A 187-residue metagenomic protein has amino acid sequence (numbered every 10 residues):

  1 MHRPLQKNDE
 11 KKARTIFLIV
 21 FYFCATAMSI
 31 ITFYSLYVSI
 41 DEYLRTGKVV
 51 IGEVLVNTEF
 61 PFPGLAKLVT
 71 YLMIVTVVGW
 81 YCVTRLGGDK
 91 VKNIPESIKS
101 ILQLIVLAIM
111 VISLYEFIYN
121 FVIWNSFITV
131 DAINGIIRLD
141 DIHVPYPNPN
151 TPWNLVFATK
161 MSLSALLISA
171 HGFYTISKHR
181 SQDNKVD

Functional and structural regions predicted by a protein language model:
M1-G79, N154: Transmembrane alpha-helical insertion/packing segments
H2-F17, C82-P95, F121-F127, T159-D187: Cytosolic juxtamembrane helix at the C-terminal end of the final transmembrane segment
V20-Y37, L102-I123: Hydrophobic alpha-helical membrane-insertion segments
S29, M73-Y81, I109, A165-H171: Hydrophobic core of alpha-helical transmembrane segments in multi-pass integral membrane proteins
D41-L65, E116-L155: Interfacial non-cytosolic loop connecting adjacent transmembrane helices
T76, Y81-T84, N120, P149: Acidic, low-complexity intrinsically disordered regions
V83-Y115: Loop-to-transmembrane helix junctions at the membrane interface
